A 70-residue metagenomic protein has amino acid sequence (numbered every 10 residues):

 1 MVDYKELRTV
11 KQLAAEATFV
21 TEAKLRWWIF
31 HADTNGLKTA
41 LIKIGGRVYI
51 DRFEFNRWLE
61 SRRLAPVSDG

Functional and structural regions predicted by a protein language model:
M1-W28, S61: Polyanion-binding surface elements
E6-T9, G36, E54, L59: Low-complexity, compositionally biased segments
E16-R52, A65: Major-groove DNA-recognition helix of helix-turn-helix-type DNA-binding domains
R52-G70: A short, Lys/Arg-enriched interface patch at domain edges and termini
